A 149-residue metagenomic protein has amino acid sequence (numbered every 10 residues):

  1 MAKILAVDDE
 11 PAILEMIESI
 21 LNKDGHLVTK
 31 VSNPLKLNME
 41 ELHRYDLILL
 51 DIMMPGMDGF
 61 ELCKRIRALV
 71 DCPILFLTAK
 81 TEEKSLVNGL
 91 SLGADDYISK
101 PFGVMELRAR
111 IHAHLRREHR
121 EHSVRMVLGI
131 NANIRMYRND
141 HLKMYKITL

Functional and structural regions predicted by a protein language model:
D8, D51, T78: Active-site residues of response regulator receiver
P11-T29: Two-component/phosphorelay signaling modules centered on CheY-like receiver
K30-L47: Acidic, metal-coordinating helix/loop segments flanking the phosphotransfer/catalytic sites of two-component signaling
S32-N33, D58-E61: Acidic catalytic/metal-coordinating carboxylates
M54: Receiver (REC) domain active-site loop signature in two-component systems and cognate sites in sensor histidine kinases
F60-V70: Short amphipathic alpha-helix used as the core "switch/output" element in two-component signaling
A113-L142, I147-L149: Short, Lys/Arg-enriched segments at the junction into DNA-binding effector domains of transcriptional regulators
